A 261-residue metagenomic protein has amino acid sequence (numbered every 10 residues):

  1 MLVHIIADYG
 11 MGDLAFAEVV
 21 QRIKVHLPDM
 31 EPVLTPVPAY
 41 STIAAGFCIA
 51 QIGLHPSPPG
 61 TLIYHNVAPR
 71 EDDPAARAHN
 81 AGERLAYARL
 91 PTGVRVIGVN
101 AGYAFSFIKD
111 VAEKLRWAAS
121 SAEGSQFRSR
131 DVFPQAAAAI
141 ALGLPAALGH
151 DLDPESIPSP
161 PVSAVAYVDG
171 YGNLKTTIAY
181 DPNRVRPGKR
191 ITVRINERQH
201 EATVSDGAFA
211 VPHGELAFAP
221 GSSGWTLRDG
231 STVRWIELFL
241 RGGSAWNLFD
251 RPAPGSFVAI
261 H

Functional and structural regions predicted by a protein language model:
M1-P38: N-terminal glycine-rich anion-binding loop in soluble enzyme alpha/beta folds
V3-I5, I63, A166, L238: Residue-level marker for buried hydrophobic side chains located in beta-strands that build the well-ordered beta-sheet
Y9-D13, Y171-L174, G243-A245: Short acidic, Gly/Ser-rich segments with clustered Asp/Glu that frequently serve as metal-coordination loops in enzyme
L14, E18, Y40, A44 (+3 more regions): Conserved active-site and cofactor/substrate-binding residues in soluble primary-metabolism enzymes
H26-D29, I52-P56, A139-A147: Change "in soluble alpha/beta enzymes" to "in soluble alpha/beta proteins
H26-G46, P58-F133: Active-site histidine-anchored catalytic micro-motif
I108-T192: Anionic-ligand-binding alpha/beta catalytic cores of soluble enzymes and soluble regulatory domains that recognize
T177-P252: A conserved acidic, glycine/proline-rich C-terminal tail/linker
